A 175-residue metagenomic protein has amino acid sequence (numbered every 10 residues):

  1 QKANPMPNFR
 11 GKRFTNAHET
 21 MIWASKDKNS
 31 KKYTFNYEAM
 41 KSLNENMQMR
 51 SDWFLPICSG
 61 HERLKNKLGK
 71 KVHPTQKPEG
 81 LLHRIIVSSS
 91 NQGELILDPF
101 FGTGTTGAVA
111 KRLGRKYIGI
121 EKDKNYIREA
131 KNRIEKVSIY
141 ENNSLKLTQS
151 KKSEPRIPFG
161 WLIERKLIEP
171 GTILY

Functional and structural regions predicted by a protein language model:
Q1-E129, P170-Y175: Core catalytic lobe of class I
N132-E169, I173: S-adenosyl-L-methionine
